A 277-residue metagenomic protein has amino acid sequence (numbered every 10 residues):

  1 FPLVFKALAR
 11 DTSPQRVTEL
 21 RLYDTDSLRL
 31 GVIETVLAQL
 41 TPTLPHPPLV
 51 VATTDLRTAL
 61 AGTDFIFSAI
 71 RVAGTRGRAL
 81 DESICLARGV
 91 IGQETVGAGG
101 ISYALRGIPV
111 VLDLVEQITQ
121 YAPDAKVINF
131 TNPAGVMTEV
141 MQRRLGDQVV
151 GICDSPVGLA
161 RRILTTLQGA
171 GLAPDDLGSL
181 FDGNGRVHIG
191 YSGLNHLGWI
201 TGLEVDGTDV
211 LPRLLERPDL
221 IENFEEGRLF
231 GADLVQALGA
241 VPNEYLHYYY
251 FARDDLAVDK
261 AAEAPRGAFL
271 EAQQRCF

Functional and structural regions predicted by a protein language model:
F1, S27-R29, N129-M137, S155-G158: Gly/Ser/Thr-rich loops at beta-strand to alpha-helix junctions that form or flank small-molecule/cofactor-binding
P2-S13: Histidine-anchored nucleotide/phosphate-binding helix
S13-L40: NAD(P)-binding Rossmann-fold cofactor-contacting core
L49-G62: Short acidic low-complexity segments
L60, D64-I70: N-terminal Rossmann-like NAD(P) cofactor-binding module of classical short-chain dehydrogenase/reductase
V72-L145: Rossmann-fold NAD(P)-binding glycine/threonine-rich loop
D147-I163: Acidic, His- and aromatic-enriched active-site or binding-groove loops in soluble protein domains that engage sugars
L167, G171-F277: Long, compositionally biased stretches enriched for glycine and/or charged residues
